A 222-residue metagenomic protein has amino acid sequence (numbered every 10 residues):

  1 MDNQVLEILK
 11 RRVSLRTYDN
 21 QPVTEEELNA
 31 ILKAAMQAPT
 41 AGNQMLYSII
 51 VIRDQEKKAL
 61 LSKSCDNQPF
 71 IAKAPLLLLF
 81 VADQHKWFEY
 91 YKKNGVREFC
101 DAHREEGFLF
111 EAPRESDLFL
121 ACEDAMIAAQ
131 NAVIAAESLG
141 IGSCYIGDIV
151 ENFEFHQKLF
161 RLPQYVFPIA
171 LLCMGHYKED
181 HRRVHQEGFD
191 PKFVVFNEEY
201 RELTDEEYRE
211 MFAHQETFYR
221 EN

Functional and structural regions predicted by a protein language model:
M1-N222: Acidic, surface-exposed loops and disordered segments
